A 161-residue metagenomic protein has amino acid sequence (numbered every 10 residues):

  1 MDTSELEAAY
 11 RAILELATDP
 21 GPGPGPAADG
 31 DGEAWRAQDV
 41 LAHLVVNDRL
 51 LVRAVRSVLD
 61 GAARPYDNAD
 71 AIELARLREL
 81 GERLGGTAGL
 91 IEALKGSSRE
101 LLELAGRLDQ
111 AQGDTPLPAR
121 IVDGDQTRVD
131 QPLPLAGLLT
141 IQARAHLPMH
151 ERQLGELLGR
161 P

Functional and structural regions predicted by a protein language model:
M1-A8, L14-A34: An N-terminal domain-cap segment
T3-L6, Y10, T87-L94, L139-A143 (+1 more regions): Hydrophobic packing residues in well-ordered alpha-helices of helical domains and bundles
Y10-G21, D48-V52, R56, K95-D109 (+2 more regions): Structural signal for well-ordered, non-membrane alpha-helices
P20-G21, R36, G86, D109-Q110 (+1 more regions): Helix N-cap and loop-to-helix transition residues
P22, P26, R64, Q110-D114: Secondary-structure boundary/capping residues
A27-L74, L117-P161: Short, contiguous alpha-helical
R76-P118, I141: Acidic/histidine-rich alpha-helical segments that form the ligand environment of transition-metal centers
